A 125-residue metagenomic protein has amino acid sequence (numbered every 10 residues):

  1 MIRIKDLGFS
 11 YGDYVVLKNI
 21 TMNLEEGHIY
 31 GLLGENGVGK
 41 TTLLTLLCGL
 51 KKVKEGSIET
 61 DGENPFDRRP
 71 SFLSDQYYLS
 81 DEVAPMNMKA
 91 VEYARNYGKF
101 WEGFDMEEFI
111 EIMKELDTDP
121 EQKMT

Functional and structural regions predicted by a protein language model:
I2-I4, L17: Conserved structural motif at the start of ABC-family nucleotide-binding domains
S10-Y14, T60, W101: Conserved A-loop
Y14-V15, P70: Short coil-to-beta microelement around the adenine-binding A-loop and adjacent beta1/P-loop entry of ABC ATPase
Y30-E35: The feature captures the beta-strand-to-loop junction immediately N-terminal to the Walker
C48: Helix-to-loop junction immediately C-terminal to a conserved catalytic motif
G56-D67, S71-F72: Conserved ABC transporter NBD signature motif
Y78-T125: ABC-family P-loop ATPase nucleotide-binding domains
